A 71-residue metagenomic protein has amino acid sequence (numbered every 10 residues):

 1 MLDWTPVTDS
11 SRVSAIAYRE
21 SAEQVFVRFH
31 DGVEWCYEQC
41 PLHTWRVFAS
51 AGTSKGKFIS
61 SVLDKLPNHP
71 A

Functional and structural regions predicted by a protein language model:
M1-A71: Acidic/histidine-enriched, beta-strand-rich ligand/metal-binding domains
